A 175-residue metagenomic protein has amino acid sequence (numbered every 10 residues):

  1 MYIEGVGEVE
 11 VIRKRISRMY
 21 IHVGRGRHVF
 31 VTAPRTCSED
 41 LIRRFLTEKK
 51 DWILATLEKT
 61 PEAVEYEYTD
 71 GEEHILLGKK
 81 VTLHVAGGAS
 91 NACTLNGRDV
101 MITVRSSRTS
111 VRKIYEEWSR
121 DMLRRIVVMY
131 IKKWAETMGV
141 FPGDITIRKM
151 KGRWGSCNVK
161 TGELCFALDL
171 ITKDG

Functional and structural regions predicted by a protein language model:
M1-G175: Active-site-proximal or metal-binding-adjacent scaffold patches in catalytic folds
